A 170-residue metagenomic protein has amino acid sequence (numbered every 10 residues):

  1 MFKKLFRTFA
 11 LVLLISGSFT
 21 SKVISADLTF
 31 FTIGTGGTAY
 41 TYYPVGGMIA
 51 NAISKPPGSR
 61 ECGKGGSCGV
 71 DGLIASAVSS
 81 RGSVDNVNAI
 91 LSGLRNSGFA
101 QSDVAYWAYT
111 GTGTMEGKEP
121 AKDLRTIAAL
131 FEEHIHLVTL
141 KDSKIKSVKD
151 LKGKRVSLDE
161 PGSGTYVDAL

Functional and structural regions predicted by a protein language model:
M1-A10: Bacterial N-terminal signal peptides that target proteins for export
F9-F19: Sec-dependent N-terminal signal peptides of Gram-positive bacterial secreted proteins and lipoproteins
F19-S25: Sec/Tat signal peptide C-region and signal peptidase I cleavage site
L28, L94-N96, K122-D123, G153-K154: Loop/turn elements at helix/coil->beta-strand transitions in domains of secreted/extracellular proteins
F30-G65, E133-L170: Bilobed "Venus flytrap"/periplasmic-binding protein-like clamshell domains and structurally analogous long
T32, S76, N96-Q101, T126-A128 (+2 more regions): Structural recognition of the beta-strand scaffold that forms the well-ordered cores of secreted hydrolase catalytic
G47, G63-K118: Pocket-flanking alpha-helical
E116-H136: A structural signal for short loop-to-beta-strand junctions that line the ligand-binding cleft of periplasmic/secreted
